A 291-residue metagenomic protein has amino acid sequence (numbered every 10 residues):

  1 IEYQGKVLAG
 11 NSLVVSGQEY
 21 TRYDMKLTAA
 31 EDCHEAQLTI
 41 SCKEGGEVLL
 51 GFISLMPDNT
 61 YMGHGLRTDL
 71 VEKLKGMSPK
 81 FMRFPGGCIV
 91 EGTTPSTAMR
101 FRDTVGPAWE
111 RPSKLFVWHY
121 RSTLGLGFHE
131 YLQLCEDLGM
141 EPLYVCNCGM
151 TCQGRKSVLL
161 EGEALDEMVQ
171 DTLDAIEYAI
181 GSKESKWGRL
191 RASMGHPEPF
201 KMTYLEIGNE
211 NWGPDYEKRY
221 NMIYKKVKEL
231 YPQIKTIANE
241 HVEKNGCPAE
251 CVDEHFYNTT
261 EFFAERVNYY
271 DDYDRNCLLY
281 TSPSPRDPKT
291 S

Functional and structural regions predicted by a protein language model:
I1-E2: Beta-strand-rich binding/interaction modules
K6-D32: Extracellular carbohydrate recognition and processing domains and analogous Trp-centered ligand-binding platforms
D24-S54, W187, A192-M194: Extracellular beta-strand ligand-recognition surfaces/modules
K43-V117, R121: An acidic-aromatic substrate-binding cleft motif
H64-K75, Y131-L134, A164-P199, F256-T259 (+1 more regions): An active-site-proximal structural segment forming one wall of the substrate-binding cleft that immediately precedes
V90-L126, R155-M168, E184-W187, R191-E206: Aromatic- and acidic-residue-enriched carbohydrate-binding clefts of CAZyme catalytic domains
Y178, P197-K201, G208-C251, F256-L279: Active-site neighborhood of glycoside hydrolase catalytic domains
Y280-P285: Conserved small/polar residues in nucleotide/adenosyl-binding loops
